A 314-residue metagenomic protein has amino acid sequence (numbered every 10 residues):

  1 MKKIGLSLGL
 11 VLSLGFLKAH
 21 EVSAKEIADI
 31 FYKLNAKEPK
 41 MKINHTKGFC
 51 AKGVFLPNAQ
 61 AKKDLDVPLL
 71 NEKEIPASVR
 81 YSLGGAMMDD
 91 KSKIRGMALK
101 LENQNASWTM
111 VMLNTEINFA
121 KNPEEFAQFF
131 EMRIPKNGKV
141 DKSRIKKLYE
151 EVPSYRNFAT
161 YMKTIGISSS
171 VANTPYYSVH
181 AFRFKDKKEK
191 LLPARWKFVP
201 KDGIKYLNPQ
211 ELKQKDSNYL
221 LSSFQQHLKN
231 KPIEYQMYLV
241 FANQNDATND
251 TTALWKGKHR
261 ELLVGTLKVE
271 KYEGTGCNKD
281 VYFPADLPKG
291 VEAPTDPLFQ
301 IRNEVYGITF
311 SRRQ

Functional and structural regions predicted by a protein language model:
M1-E21: Bacterial Sec-dependent N-terminal signal peptides
H20-Q314: Active-site-adjacent core segments of small-molecule enzymes
